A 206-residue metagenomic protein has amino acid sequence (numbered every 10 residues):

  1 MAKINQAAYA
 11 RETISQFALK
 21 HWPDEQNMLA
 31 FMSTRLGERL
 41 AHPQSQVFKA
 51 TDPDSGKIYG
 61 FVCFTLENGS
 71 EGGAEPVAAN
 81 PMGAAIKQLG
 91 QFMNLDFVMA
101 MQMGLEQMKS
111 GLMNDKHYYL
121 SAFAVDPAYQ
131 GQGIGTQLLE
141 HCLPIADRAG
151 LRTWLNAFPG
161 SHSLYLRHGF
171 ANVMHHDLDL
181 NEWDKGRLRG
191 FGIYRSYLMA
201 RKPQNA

Functional and structural regions predicted by a protein language model:
A2-A10, V62, H141, R148 (+1 more regions): N-terminal secretory/targeting leader peptides
K3-Q26, R39, E71: Helix-loop element at the rim of GNAT/NAT acetyltransferase active sites that forms part of the acceptor-substrate
Q16, R39, K57-A124, Q130 (+2 more regions): Conserved acyl-donor/pantetheine-binding loop and adjacent beta-alpha core of acyl/acetyltransferases and related
A18-V47, D52-P53, C63, Q107: Active-site rim helix/loop that mediates acceptor-substrate recognition in acyltransferases
G37, S45-K49, F61, H117 (+3 more regions): Short hydrophobic/aromatic beta-strand element in the GNAT-like acyltransferase core that lines or flanks the acyl-donor
K116-Y118, A146-F158: Conserved GNAT acetyl-CoA-binding A-motif
V125, G131-P144, R167: Conserved acetyl-CoA-binding loop-helix of GNAT-fold acetyltransferases
T136, R148-G150, P159-D179: Conserved active-site alpha-helix within GNAT-family acetyltransferase domains
